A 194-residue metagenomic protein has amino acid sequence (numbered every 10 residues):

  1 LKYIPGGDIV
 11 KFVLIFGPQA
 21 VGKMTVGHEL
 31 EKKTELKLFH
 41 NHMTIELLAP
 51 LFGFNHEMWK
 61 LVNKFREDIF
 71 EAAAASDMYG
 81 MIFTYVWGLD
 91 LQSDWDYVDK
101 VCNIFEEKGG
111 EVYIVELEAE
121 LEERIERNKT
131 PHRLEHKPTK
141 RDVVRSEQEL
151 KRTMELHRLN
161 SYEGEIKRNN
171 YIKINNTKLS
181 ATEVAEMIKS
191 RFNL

Functional and structural regions predicted by a protein language model:
L1-I9: Short, Lys/Arg-enriched N-terminal segments with co-localized hydrophobic residues within the first ~10-30 amino acids
I15: Hydrophobic anchor at the beta1->P-loop junction of P-loop NTPases
Q19: The conserved Walker
K23: Conserved lysine of the Walker
H28-A74: Conserved substrate/cofactor phosphate-moiety recognition/catalytic segment in nucleotide-dependent phosphotransferases
L61-E116: Glycine-rich phosphate-binding loop used to anchor ATP phosphates in small-molecule kinases, encompassing both
E106-N128, I174: Conserved phosphate-donor/acceptor-positioning beta-strand/loop module used by diverse small-molecule
T130, L134-V184: Small-molecule kinase domains that catalyze NTP-dependent phosphoryl transfer to phosphate-bearing small molecules
